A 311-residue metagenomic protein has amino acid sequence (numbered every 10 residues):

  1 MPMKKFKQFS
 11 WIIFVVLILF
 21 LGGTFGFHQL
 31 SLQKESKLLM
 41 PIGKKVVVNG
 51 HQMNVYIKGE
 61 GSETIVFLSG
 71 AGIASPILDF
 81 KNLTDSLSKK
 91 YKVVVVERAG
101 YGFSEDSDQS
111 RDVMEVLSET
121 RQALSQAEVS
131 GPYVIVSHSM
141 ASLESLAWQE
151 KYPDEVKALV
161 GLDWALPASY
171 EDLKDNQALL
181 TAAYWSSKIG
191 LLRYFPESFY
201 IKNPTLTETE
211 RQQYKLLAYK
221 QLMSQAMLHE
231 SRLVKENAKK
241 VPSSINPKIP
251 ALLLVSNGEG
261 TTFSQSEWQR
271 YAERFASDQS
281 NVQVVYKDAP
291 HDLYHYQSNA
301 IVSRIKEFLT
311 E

Functional and structural regions predicted by a protein language model:
P2-I65, K89-Y91, T310-E311: Alpha/beta-hydrolase fold catalytic core
N54-F103: Conserved HGGG/HGGXW glycine-rich cap/lid loop of the alpha/beta-hydrolase fold
V95-V134: Active-site loop/oxyanion-hole signature of alpha/beta-hydrolase fold enzymes
I135-S137, L162: Short beta-strand immediately N-terminal to the catalytic nucleophile in serine-hydrolase-like folds
S137-A141, S145: Gly/Ala-rich beta-loop-alpha elbow adjacent to hydrolase catalytic centers
G161-K188: Flexible "cap/lid" loop of the alpha/beta hydrolase fold
L206-D278, V285: Conserved serine/cysteine hydrolase catalytic core
Q279-E311: Catalytic active-site module of serine/aspartate enzymes centered on a nucleophile-bearing elbow/loop
